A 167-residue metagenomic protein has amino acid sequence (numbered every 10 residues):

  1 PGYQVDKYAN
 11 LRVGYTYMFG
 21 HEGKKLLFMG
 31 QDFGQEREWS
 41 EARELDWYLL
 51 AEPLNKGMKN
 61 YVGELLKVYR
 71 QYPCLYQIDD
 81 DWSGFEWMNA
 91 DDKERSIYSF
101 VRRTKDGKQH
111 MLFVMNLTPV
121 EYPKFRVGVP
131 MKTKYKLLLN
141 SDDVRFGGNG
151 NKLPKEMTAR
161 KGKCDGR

Functional and structural regions predicted by a protein language model:
Y3-L27, Q31-R167: Carbohydrate-interacting/catalytic domains
